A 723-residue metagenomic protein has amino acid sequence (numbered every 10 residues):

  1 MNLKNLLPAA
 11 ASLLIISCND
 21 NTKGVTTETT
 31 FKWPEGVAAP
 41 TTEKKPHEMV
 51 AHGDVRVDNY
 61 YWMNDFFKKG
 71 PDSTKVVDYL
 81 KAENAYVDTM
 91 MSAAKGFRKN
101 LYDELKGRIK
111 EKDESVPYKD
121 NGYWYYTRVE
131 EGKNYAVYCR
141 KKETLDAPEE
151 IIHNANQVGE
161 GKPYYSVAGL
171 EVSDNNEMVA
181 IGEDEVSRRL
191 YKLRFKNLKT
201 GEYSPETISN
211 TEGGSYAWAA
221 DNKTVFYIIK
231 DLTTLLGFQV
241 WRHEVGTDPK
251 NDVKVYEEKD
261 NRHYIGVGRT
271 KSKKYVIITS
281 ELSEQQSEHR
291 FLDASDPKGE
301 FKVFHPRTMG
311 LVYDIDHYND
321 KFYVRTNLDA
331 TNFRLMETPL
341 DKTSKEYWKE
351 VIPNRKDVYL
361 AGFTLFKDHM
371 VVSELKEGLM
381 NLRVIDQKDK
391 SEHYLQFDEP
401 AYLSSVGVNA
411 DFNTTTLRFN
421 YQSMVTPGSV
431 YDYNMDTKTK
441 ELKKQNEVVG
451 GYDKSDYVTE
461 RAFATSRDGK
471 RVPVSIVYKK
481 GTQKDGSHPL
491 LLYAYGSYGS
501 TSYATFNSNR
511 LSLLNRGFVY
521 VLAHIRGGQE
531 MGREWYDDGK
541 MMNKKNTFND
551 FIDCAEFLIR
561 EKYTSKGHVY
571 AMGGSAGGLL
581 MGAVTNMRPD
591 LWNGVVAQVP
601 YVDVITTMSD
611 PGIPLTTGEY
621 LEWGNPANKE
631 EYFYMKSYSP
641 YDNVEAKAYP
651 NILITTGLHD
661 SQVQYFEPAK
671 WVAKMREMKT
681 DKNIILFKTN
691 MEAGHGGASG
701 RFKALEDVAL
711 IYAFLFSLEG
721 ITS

Functional and structural regions predicted by a protein language model:
N2-A9: Sec-dependent signal peptide recognition, specifically the positively charged N-region followed immediately by
A9, C18-T416, N420, M424-G428 (+4 more regions): Beta-propeller folds
V129, N327, Q422, Y493-S497 (+3 more regions): Glycine-rich His-Gly loop
T144-D146, V186-R188, K199-E202, A219-N222 (+12 more regions): Secondary-structure transition/capping motifs at alpha-helix termini and the adjoining loop/turn into the next element
N156-L170, I181-R188, E202, Y433-T439 (+5 more regions): Cap/lid segment of the alpha/beta-hydrolase catalytic domain
T326-L328, A361-E377, A464-P473, G499 (+5 more regions): C-terminal substrate/ligand-recognition segments
L522-S723: Active-site-proximal cap/loop segments of hydrolase catalytic domains
